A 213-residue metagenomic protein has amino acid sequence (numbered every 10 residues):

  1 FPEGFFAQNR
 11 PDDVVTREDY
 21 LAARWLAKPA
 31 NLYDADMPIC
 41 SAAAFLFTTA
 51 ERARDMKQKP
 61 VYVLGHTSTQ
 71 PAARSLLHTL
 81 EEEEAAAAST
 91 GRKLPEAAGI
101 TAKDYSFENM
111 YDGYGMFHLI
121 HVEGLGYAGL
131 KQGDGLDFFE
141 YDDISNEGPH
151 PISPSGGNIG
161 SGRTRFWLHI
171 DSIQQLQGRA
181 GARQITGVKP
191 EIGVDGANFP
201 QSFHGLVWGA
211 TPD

Functional and structural regions predicted by a protein language model:
F1-A7, F45-E51, G160-A180: Active-site-proximal alpha-helical scaffold in enzymes
F1-D12, S106-N109, H150, G156-G160: Conserved thiamine diphosphate
F1-P29: Glycine-rich, mobile lid/loop segments that gate access to catalytic sites or pores
F6-D12, T101-D104, A180-V188: Flexible, glycine/charged-enriched surface loops at secondary-structure junctions
W25-S89, K93, Y141-S155, I170 (+3 more regions): Condensing-enzyme catalytic core mediating Claisen C-C bond formation in acyl metabolism
D55, T90-D104, A180: Phosphate/pyrophosphate-binding loops at sites that engage ATP/ADP/AMP, CoA/4′-phosphopantetheine, polyphosphate
S75-T79, D112-L136, F199-V207: Short glycine/threonine-rich loop-to-helix capping motif typified by GTGT followed within a few residues by an Asp-Pro
H118-L176: C-terminal hydrophobic structural anchor segments that stabilize assembly/packing rather than catalytic chemistry
